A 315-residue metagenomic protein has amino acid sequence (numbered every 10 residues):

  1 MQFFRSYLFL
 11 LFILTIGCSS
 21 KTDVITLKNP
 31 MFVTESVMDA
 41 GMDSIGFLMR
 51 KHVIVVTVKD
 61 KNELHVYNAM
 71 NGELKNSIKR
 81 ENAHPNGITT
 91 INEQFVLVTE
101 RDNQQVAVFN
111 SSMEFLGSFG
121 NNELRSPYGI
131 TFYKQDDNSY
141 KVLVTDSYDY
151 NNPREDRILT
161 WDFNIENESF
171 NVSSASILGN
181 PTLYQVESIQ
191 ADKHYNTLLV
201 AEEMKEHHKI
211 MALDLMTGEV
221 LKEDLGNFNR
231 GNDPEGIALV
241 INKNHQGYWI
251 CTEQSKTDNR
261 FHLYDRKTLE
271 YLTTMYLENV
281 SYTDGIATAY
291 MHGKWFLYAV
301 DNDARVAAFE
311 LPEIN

Functional and structural regions predicted by a protein language model:
N29-M38, E73-K79, E114-G120, S169-P181 (+2 more regions): A short beta-strand motif characteristic of beta-propeller blades
M31-N62, A83: Beta-strand-rich domains and repeat architectures in extracellular enzymes and scaffolds, especially beta-propellers
D43-R50, I88-I91, T131-S139, E187-Y195 (+2 more regions): Structural signature of eukaryotic scaffold interfaces centered on beta-propeller domains
N71-D102: Blade-loop segments of beta-propeller domains
Q104, S111-N138, V144-Y148: Asp-box/WD-like beta-propeller blade repeats and closely related beta-sheet repeat scaffolds
L225-G236, E270-M291: Conserved blade-ending motifs and adjacent loop-strand segments that build the rim/top face of beta-propeller domains
F228-E270: Loop/turn-rich, solvent-exposed surfaces of beta-rich toroidal or solenoidal domains
T283-N315: Blade-level signature of beta-propeller repeat domains, shared across WD40, Kelch, NHL, RCC1 and BNR/Asp-box propellers
